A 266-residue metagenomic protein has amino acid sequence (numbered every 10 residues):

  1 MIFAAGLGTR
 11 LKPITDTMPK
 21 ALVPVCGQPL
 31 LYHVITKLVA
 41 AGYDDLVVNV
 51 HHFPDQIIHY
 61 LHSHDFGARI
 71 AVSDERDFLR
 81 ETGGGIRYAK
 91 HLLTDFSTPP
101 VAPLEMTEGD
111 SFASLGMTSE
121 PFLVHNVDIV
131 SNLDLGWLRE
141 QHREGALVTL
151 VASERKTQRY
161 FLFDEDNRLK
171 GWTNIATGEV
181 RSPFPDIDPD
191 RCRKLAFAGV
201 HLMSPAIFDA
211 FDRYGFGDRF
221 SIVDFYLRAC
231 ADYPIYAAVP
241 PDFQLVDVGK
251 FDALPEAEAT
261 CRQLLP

Functional and structural regions predicted by a protein language model:
M1-D16, V23, K37-Y43: N-terminal nucleotide-binding beta1-loop-alpha1 segment
I2, Q28-N126, V130, L135-W137 (+2 more regions): Conserved N-terminal catalytic core of the sugar/cofactor nucleotidyltransferase
L7, M18, F53, K156-T157 (+1 more regions): A generic "binding-loop/recognition-motif" signal
A21, R69-A71, P234-Y236: Conserved beta-strand segments of alpha/beta enzyme cores
H51, S73-E75, V151, A238-P241: Conserved beta-strand termini and adjacent loop/short-helix elements that scaffold enzyme active sites in alpha/beta
F122-L123, V130-S131, L135-R143, R155-K156 (+1 more regions): Catalytic-core segments of class I nucleotidyltransferases/pyrophosphorylases that form NMP-activated intermediates
T149-D166: Short beta-strand-to-loop element that shapes/binds the nucleotide-sugar donor at the catalytic cleft/hinge
